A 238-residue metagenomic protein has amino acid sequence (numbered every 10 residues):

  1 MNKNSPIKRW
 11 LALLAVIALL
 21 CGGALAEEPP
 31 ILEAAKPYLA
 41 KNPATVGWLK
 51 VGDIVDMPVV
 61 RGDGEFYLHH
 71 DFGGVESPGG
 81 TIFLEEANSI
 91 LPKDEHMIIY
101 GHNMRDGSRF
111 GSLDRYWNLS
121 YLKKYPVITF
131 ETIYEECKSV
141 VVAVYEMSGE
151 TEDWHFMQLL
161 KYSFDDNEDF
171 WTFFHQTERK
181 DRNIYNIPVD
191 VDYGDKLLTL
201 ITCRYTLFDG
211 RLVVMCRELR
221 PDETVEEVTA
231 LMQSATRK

Functional and structural regions predicted by a protein language model:
M1-P30, C203, K238: Gram-positive cell-envelope targeting signals
E27-K238: Solvent-exposed, non-transmembrane regions of membrane-associated and secreted proteins
